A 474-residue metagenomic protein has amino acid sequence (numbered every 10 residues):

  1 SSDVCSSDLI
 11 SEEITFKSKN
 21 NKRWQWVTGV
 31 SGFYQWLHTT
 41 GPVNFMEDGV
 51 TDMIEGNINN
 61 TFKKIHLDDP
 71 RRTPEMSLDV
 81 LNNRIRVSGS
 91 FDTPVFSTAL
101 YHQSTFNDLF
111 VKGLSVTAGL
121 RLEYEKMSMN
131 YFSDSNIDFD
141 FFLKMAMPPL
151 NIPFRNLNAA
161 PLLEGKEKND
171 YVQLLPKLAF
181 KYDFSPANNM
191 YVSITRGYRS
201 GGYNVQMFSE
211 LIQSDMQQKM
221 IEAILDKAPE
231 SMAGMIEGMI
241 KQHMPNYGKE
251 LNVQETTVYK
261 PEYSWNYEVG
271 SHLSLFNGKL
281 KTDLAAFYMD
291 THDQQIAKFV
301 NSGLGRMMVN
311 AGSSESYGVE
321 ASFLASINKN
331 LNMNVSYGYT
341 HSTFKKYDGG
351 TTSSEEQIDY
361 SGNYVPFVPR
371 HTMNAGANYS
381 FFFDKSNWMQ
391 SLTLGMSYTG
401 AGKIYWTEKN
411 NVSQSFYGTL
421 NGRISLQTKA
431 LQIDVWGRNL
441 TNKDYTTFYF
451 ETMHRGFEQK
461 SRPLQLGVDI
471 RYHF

Functional and structural regions predicted by a protein language model:
D3-S6: Short, small-residue-biased leader/transition segments that mark boundaries at the very start of proteins
F16-K19, H102-D108, V172, F180-F184 (+8 more regions): Residue-level signature of outer-membrane beta-barrel architecture
R23-W26, V111-V116, A187-M190, N277-T282 (+3 more regions): Repeated loop/turn-to-beta-strand initiation elements of outer-membrane beta-barrel proteins
V27-P186, Y203, D215, E222-D226 (+1 more regions): Signature of Gram-negative outer-membrane beta-barrel scaffolds
T28-Y34, A118-Y124, V192-R196, S271 (+4 more regions): Transmembrane beta-barrel strands of outer-membrane/channel proteins
L37, V43, V50, Y198 (+2 more regions): C-terminal beta-signal and adjacent terminal beta-strands/loops of Gram-negative outer-membrane beta-barrel proteins
F110, K279-H292, M307-T407, R471-H473: Gram-negative outer-membrane beta-barrel transporters
N189-Y191, I212-V309, E315-Y317, G338: Membrane-embedded beta-barrel scaffold of Gram-negative outer-membrane proteins
